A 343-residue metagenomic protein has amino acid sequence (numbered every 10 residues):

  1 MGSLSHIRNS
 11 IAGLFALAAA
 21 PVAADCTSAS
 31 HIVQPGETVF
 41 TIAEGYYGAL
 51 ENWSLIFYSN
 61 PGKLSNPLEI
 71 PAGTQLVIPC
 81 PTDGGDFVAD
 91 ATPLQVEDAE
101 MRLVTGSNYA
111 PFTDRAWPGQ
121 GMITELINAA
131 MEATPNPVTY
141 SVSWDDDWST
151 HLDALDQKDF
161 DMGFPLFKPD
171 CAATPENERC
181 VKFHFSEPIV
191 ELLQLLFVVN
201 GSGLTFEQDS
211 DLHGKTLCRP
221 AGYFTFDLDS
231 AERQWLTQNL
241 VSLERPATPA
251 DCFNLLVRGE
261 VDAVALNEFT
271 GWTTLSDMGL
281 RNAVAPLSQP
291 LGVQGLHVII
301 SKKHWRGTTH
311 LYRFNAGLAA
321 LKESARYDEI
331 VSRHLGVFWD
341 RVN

Functional and structural regions predicted by a protein language model:
D25-L50: Primarily a LysM-type cell-wall glycan-binding module
V88, S141-D211, T225, S288-P290: Acidic, polar ligand-binding/catalytic clefts
A89-E176, R245: Extracytoplasmic small-molecule ligand-binding "clamshell" domains of the periplasmic binding protein/Venus flytrap
G106-S107, V190-L195, D277-N315, V337-N343: Periplasmic-binding protein-like
T124-T134, S202-G203, S210-R219, Y223 (+1 more regions): Extended ligand-binding regions for polar small-molecule ligands
I127-V138, E187, H213, P220-A247 (+4 more regions): Ligand-binding cleft/hinge of the Venus flytrap
W148-G163, S210, P249-F269, D277: Short helices/loops that flank or line small-molecule/ion binding pockets
D156, F164-E178, S230, D262-G292: A ligand-binding cleft/hinge motif common to bilobed small-molecule-binding domains
